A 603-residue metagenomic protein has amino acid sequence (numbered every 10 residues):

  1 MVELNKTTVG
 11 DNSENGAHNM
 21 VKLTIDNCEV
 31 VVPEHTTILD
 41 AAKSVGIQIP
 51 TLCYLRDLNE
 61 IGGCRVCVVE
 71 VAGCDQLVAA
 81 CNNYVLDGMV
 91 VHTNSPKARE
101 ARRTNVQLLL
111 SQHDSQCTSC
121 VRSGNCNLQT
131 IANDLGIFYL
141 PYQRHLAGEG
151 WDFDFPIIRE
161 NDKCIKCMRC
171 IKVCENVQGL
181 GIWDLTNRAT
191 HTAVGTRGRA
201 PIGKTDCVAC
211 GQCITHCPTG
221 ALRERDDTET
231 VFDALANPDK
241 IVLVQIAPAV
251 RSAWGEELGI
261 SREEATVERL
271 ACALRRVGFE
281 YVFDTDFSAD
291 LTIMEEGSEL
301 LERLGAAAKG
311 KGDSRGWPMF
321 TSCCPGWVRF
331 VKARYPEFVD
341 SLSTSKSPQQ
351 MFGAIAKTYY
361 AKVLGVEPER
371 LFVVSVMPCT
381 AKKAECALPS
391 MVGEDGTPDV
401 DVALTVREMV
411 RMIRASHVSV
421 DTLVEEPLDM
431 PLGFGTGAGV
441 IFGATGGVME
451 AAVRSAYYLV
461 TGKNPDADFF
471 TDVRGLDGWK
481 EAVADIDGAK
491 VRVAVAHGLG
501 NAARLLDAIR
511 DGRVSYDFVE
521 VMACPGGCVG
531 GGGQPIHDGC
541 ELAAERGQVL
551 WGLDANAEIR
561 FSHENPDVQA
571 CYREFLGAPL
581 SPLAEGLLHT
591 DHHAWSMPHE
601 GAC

Functional and structural regions predicted by a protein language model:
V2, H18, V31-N94, A98 (+1 more regions): Iron-sulfur-associated redox domains of electron-transfer enzymes in respiratory and anaerobic energy metabolism
V2-H18, K22: Terminal leader/tail segments of proteins
V2-V9, R65-A209, L222-N237, I241: Fe-S ferredoxin-like electron-transfer domains and their immediately adjacent linker/connector regions across
I25: Conserved phosphate-binding elements of NTP-dependent enzyme cores
Q178, C217, A221, Y360-L364: Structural motif corresponding to the C-terminal cap of alpha-helices
G181, I214, P218, M409-I413: Mobile "lid/hinge" segments at catalytic clefts and subdomain interfaces of large enzymes
